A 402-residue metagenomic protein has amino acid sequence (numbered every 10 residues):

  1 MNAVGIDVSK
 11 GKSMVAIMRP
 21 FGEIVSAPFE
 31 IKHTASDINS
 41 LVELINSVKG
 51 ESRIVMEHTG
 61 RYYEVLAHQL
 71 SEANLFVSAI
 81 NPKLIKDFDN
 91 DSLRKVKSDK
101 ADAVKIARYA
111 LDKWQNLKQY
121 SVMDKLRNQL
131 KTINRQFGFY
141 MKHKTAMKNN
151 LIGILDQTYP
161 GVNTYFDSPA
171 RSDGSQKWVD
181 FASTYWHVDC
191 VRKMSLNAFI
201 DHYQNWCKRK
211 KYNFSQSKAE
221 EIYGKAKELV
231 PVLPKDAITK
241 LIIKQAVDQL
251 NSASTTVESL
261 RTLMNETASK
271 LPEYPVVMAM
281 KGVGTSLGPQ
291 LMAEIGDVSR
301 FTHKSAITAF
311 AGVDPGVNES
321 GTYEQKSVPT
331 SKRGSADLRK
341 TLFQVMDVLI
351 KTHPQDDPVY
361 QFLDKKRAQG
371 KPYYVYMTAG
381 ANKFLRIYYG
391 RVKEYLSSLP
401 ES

Functional and structural regions predicted by a protein language model:
M1-S402: A detector of single, family-specific signature residues that are central to catalytic or substrate-handling motifs
